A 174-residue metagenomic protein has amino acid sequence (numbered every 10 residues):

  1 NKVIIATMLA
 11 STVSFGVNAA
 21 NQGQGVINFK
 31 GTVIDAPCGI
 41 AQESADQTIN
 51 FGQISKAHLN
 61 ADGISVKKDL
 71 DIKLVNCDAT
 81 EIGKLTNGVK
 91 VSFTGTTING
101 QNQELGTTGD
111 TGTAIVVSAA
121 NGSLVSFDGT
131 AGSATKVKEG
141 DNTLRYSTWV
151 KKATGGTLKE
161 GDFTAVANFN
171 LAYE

Functional and structural regions predicted by a protein language model:
N1-V3, V17-E174: Mature extracellular/passenger domains of Gram-negative fimbrial/pilin and adhesin proteins
A6-S14: Bacterial N-terminal signal peptides
